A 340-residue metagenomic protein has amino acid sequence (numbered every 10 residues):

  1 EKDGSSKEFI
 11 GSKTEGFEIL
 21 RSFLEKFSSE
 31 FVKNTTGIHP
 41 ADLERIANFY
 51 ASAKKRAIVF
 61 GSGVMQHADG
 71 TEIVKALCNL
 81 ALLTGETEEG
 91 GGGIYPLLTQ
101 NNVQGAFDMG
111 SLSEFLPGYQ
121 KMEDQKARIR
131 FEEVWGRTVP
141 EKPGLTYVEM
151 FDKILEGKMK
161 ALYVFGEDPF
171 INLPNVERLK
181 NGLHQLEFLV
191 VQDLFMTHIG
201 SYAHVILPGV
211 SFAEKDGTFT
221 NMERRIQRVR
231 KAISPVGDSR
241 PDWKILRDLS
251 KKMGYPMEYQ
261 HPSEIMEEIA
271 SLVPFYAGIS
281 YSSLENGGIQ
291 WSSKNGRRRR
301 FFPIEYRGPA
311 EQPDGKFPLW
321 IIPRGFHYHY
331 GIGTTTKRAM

Functional and structural regions predicted by a protein language model:
E1-A53: Long, well-ordered, tryptophan-enriched scaffold segments
S5-K7, A57-I58, E86-P96, V191-Q192 (+5 more regions): Acidic/polar loop patches that form or flank catalytic/metal-binding clefts of enzymes that bind anionic ligands
S12-T14, G93-Q104, P262-V273: A glycine-rich phosphate-binding loop feature that marks nucleotide/adenosyl-phosphate handling sites
F23, T35, D42, I46-A53 (+13 more regions): Generic, well-ordered alpha-helical scaffold segments in large soluble proteins
F27-S29, V59-V64, I226-S234: Flexible glycine/proline-enriched surface loops and loop-helix/loop-strand junctions
N34-I38, G61-A68, Q100, G166-I171: Conserved short loop/turn motifs at secondary-structure junctions
Y50-D152, G296-R299: A glycine-rich, hydrophobic/aromatic-adjacent loop/helix-cap motif
Q125-D238, E267-M340: A cross-kingdom feature strongest in bacterial/archaeal respiratory oxidoreductases
